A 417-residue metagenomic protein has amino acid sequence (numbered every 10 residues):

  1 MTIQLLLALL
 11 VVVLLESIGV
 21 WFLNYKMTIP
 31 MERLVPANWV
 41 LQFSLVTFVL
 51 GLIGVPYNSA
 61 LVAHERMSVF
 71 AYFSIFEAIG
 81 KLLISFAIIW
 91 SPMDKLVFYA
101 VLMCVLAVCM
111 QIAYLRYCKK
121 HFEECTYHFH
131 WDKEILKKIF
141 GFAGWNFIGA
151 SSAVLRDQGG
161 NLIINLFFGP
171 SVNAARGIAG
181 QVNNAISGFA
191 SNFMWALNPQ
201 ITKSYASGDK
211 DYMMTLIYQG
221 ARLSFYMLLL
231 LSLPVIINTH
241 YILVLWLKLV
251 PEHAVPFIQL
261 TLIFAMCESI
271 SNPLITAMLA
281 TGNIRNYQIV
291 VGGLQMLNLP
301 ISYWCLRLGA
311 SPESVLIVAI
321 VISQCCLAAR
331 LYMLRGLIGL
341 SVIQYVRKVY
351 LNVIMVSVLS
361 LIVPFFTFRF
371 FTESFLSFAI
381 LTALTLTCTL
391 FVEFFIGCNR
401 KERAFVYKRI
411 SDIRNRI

Functional and structural regions predicted by a protein language model:
T2-M27, L83, A87, A190 (+4 more regions): Alpha-helical transmembrane segments of multi-pass membrane transport and lipid-handling proteins
N24-I29, A87-M93, F147, V154-A185 (+2 more regions): Helix-terminus/linker motif at the lipid-water interface of multi-pass membrane proteins
V49-F76, V97, L262-L294, I338: Membrane-interface junctions at transmembrane-helix termini in multi-pass inner-membrane proteins
A63, F122-E123, A179, N183-A221 (+2 more regions): Helix-loop junctions and terminal segments of transmembrane helices in multi-pass membrane transport/translocation
A71-H121, G141-F142, G180-N183, G292-P300 (+2 more regions): Hydrophobic alpha-helical transmembrane segments
L96-L102, I112-D157, A196, Q200 (+3 more regions): Interhelical loop/hinge segments that connect adjacent transmembrane helices in multipass membrane
L96-V101, I135-A143, L162-N184, D211-T215 (+2 more regions): Interfacial/gating helices of multi-pass transporter permease domains
R335-V346, V363-I417: Membrane-proximal transmembrane or re-entrant/amphipathic helices at the cytosolic face
